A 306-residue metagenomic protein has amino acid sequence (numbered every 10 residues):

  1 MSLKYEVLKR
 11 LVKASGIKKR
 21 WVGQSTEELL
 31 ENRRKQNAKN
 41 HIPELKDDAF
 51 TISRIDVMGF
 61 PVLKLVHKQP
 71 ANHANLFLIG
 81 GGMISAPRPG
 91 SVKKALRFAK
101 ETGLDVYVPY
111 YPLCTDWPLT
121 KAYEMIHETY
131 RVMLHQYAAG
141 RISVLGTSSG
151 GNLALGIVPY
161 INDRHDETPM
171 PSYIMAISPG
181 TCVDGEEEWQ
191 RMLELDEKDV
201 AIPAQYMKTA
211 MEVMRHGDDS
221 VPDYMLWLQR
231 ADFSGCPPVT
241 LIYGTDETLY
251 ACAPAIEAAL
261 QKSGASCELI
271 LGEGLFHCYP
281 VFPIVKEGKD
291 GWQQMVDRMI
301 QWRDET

Functional and structural regions predicted by a protein language model:
M1-Q69, M207, D304: A glycine/proline-hinged amphipathic helix-loop "lid/cap" segment that gates access to hydrophobic ligand pockets
M58-L63, Q69-T306: Alpha/beta-hydrolase superfamily serine-hydrolase fold, recognizing
